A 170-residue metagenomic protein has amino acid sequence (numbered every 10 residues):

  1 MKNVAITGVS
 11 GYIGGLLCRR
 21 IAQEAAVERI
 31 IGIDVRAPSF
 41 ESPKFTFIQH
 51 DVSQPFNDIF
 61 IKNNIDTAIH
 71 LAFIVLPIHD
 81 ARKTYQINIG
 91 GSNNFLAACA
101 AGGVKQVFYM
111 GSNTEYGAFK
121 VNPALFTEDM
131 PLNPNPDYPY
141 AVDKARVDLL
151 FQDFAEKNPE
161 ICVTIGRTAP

Functional and structural regions predicted by a protein language model:
V4-E24: N-terminal Rossmann NAD(P)H-binding glycine-rich loop of SDR-like oxidoreductase domains
T7, I33, A68-A72, V107-N113 (+1 more regions): SDR active-site strand-loop-helix element
A26-V35: Conserved glycine-rich Rossmann-like NAD(P)H-binding loop of the short-chain dehydrogenase/reductase
R36-F45: Short loop/helix-cap segments at secondary-structure boundaries that form the rim of catalytic
H50-G90, A98-G102, A118: NAD(P)H-binding glycine-rich loop region in Rossmannoid oxidoreductase-like domains and their noncatalytic homologs
I87-S92, F108, D143-K144: Short alpha-helix in the Rossmann-fold core of NAD(P)-dependent oxidoreductases
N94-P139, T164: Conserved Rossmann-fold NAD(P)-dependent oxidoreductase catalytic core, especially the SDR/UDP-sugar
P136-T164: Active-site Tyr-X1-5-Lys
